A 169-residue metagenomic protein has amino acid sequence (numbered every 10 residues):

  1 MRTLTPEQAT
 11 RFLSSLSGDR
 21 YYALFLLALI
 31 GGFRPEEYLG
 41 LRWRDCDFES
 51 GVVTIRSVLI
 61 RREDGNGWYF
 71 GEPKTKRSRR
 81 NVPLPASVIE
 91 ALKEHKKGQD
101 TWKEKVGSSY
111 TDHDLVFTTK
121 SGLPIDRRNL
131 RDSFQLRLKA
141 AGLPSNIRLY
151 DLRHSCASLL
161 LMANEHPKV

Functional and structural regions predicted by a protein language model:
M1-W43, F48-E49, I60, R77-R79 (+3 more regions): Basic, Lys/Arg- and aromatic-enriched nucleic-acid-binding interface segment
R2, L13, S50-T54, E63 (+2 more regions): C-terminal catalytic core of Y-nucleophile DNA break-rejoin enzymes
L26, I30-E37, N129, S133-A140 (+1 more regions): C-terminal catalytic core of tyrosine-transesterase DNA break-rejoin enzymes
D45-V52, P144-N146, E165-V169: Short, polar N-cap/turn motifs at the start of nucleic acid-interacting alpha helices
R61-R62, G98-D100: Short, surface-exposed beta-strand-loop junctions and turns on beta-sheet-rich folds
Q99-D112, P144-N146: Short helix/loop segment immediately N-terminal to the Walker
L123-N129, G142-D151: N-terminal core-binding DNA-recognition domain of tyrosine site-specific recombinases/integrases
